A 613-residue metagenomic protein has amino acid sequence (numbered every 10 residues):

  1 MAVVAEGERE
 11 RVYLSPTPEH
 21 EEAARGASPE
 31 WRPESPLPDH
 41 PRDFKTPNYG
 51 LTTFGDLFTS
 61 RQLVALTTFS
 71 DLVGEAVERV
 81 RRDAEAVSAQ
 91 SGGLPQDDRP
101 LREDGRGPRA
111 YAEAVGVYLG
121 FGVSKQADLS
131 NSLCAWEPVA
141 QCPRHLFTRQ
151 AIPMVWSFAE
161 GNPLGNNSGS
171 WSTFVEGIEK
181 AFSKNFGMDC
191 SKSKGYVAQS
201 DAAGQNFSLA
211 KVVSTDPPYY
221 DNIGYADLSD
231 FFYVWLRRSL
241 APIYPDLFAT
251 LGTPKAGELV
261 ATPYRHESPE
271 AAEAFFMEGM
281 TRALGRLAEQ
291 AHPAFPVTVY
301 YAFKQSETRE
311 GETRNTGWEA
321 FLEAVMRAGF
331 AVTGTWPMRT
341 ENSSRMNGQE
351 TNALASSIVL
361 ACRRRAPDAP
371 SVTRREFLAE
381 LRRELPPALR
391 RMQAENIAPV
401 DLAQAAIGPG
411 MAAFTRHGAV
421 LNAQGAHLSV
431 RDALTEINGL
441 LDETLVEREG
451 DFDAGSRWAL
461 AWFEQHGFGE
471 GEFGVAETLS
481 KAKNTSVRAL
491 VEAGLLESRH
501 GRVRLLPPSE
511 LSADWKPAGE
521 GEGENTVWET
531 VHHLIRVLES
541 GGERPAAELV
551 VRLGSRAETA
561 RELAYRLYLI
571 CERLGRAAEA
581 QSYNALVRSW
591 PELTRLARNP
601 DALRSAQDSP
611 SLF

Functional and structural regions predicted by a protein language model:
M1-A210, P218, N222-P269, A283 (+3 more regions): Nucleic-acid modification enzymes, centered on SAM-dependent nucleic-acid methyltransferases
A271-E278, Q305: Extended, compositionally biased non-globular segments
M277-F295, E323-R327: A short glycine-rich, Lys/Arg-flanked "PGG" loop and its adjoining helix->strand segment in the class I
F295-Y301: Short beta-strand segments at enzyme active-site cores
